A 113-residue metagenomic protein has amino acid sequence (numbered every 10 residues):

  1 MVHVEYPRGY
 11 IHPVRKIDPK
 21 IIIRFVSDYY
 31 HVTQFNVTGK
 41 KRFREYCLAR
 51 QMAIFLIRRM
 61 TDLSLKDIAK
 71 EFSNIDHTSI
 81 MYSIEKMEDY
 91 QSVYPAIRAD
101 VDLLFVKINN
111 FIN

Functional and structural regions predicted by a protein language model:
M1-I23: General nucleic-acid-binding
V2, I21, F25-V26, R42 (+3 more regions): A general marker of short, structured functional hotspots
P7-R15, V37-E45, E71: C-terminal helical "lid" subdomain and adjoining coupling/linker elements of P-loop NTPases
K16-I22, S27-D28, V32-T33, T61-E71: Short, charged amphipathic recognition helices of the HTH superfamily and cognate SANT/SANTA-like modules
P19, Q34, Y46, M87 (+1 more regions): Functionally constrained cores in energy, signaling, and assembly domains
D28-R50, I75: Short, Lys/Arg-enriched anionic-surface-contact patches
A49-N113: Terminal-proximal interaction/regulatory segments of ATP-powered molecular machines
